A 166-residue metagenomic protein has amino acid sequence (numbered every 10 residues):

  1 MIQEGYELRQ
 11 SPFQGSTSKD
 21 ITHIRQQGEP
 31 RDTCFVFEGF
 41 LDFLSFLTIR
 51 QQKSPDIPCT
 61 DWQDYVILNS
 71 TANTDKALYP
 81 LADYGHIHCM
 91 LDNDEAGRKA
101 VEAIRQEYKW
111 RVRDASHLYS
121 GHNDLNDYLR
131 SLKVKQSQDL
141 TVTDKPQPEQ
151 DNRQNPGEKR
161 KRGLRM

Functional and structural regions predicted by a protein language model:
M1-P80: Phosphate-handling DNA/RNA-contact segment within nucleic-acid enzymes
T48-M166: TOPRIM fold recognition
